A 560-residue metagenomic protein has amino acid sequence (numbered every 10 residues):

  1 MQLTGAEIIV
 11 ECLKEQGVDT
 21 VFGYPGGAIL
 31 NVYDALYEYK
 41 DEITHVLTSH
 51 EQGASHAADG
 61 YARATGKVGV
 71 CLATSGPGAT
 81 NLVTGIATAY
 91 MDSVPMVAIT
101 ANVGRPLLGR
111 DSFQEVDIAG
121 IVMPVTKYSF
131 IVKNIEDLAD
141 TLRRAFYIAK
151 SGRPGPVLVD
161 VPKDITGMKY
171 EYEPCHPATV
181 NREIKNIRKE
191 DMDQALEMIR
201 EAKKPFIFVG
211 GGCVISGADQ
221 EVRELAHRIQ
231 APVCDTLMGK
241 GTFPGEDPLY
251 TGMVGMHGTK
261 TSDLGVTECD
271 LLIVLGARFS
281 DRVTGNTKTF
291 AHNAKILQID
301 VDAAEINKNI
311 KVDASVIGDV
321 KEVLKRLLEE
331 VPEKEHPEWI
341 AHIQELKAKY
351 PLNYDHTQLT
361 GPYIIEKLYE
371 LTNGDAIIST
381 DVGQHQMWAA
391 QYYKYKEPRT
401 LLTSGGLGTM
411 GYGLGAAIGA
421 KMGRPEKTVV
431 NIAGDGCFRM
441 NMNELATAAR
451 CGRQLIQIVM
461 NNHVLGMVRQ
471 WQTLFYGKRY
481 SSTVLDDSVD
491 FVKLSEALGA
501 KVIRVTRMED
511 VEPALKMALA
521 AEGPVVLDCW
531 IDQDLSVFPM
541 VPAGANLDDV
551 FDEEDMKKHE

Functional and structural regions predicted by a protein language model:
M1-V331, K367, L371-G374, Q454-Q457 (+3 more regions): N-terminal alpha/beta PP-like core and its mobile active-site loop of ThDP/TPP-dependent enzymes
A6-V10, K14-D19, V32-Y37, Q344-A420: Active-site diphosphate/adenylate-binding microenvironment
Y24-G26, H45-H56, C71-G78, K133-N134 (+8 more regions): Active-site nucleophile and cofactor-binding loops and adjacent substrate-binding regions of central metabolic enzymes
V46, N181-K185, S404-L407, G477-D486 (+1 more regions): A short acidic, glycine-rich active-site loop that binds or catalyzes chemistry on phosphate/adenosine moieties
Q114, R450-M540: Thiamine diphosphate
E136, E197, N293-Q384, M508-E509 (+2 more regions): Phosphate/pyrophosphate-binding active-site segments
I296, L368, T380, G419 (+6 more regions): Hydrophobic, well-ordered secondary-structure elements that form the walls of internal hydrophobic environments
Y412, A416-Q454, M460: Catalytic phosphate/nucleotide-handling subdomain of diverse soluble enzymes
